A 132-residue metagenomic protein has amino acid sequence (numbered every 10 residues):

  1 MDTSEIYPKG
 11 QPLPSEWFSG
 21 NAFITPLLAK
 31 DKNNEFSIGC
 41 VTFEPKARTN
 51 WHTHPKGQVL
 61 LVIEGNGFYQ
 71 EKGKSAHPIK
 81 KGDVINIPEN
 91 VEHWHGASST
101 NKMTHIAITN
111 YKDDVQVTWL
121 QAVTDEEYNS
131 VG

Functional and structural regions predicted by a protein language model:
M1-E35, T118-G132: A short, N-terminal "cap"/entry segment at the start of jelly-roll beta-barrel domains of the cupin/DSBH fold
G39-H54: Conserved short histidine dyad/triad with adjacent acidic residue
N50-W51, Y69-Q70, E92-S98: Short beta-strand His + acidic residue motifs that chelate non-heme Fe in jelly-roll/DSBH and cupin folds
K56-G67, K72-G73: Glycine- and acidic-residue-biased ligand/ion/polar-headgroup-sensing regions
G73-N90: Short acidic-glycine-tyrosine-enriched beta hairpin
N86, T100-W119: A short hydrophobic beta-strand segment most commonly corresponding to one strand of the jelly-roll/cupin
